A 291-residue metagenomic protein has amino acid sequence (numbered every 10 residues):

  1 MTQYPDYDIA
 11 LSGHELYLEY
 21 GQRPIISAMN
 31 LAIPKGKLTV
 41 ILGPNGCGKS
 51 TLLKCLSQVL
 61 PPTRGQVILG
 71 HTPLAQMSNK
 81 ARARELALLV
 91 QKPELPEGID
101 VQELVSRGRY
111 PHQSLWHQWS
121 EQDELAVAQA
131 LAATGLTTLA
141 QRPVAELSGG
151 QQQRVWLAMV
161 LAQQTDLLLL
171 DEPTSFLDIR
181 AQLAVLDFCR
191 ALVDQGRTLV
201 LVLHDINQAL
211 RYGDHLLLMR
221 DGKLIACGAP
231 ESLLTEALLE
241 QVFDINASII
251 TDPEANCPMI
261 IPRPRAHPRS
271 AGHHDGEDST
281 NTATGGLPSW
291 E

Functional and structural regions predicted by a protein language model:
L42-P44: The feature captures the beta-strand-to-loop junction immediately N-terminal to the Walker
S57: Helix-to-loop junction immediately C-terminal to a conserved catalytic motif
G65-P73, R82: Conserved ABC transporter NBD signature motif
S106, E121-L139, Q164: Conserved ABC ATPase "signature" region
Q118, P143-L147: Conserved ABC ATPase signature
L168-E172: Catalytic Walker B motif of ABC-type/P-loop ATPase nucleotide-binding domains
V242-E291: ABC ATPase nucleotide-binding domains
